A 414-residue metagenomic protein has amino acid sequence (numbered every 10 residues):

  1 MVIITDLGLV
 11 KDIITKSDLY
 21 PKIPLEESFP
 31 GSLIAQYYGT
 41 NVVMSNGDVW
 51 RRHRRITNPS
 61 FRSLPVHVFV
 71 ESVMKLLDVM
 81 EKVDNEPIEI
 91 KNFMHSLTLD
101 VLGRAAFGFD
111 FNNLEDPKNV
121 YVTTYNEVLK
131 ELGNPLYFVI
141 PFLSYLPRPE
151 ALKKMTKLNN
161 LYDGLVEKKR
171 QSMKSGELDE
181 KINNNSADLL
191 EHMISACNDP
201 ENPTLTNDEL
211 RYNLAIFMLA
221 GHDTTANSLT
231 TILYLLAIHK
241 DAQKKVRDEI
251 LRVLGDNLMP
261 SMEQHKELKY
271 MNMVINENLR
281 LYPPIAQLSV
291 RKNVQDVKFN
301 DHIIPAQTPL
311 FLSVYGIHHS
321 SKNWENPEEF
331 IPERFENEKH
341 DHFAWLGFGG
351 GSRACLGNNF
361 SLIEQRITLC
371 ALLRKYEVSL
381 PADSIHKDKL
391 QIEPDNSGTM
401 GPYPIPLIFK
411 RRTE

Functional and structural regions predicted by a protein language model:
M1-K11, G39-T40, I88-N113, Y162-E167 (+2 more regions): Hydrophobic mid-domain F-helix/FG-region of cytochrome P450s
M1-V2, L64-E71, E81-R104, N112-Y121 (+8 more regions): Cytochrome P450
M1-V68, E89-G103, D116-L143, E333 (+1 more regions): Cytochrome P450 substrate-recognition site 1
Y38-G39, A215, A220, Q287 (+3 more regions): Cytochrome P450 heme-thiolate "Cys pocket" and heme-binding signature region
R62, N85, K154-L229, N257 (+2 more regions): Conserved cytochrome P450 catalytic core segment spanning the I/J/K helices
N160, G164, P260-N300, Y403-P404: Conserved cytochrome P450 K-helix E-x-x-R motif and the immediately C-terminal K′/meander segment
K240-A242, F360-G398: Cytochrome P450 heme-binding "Cys pocket" and the immediately downstream C-terminal segment
D296, L312-E338: Conserved cytochrome P450 K-helix/beta-meander segment immediately N-terminal to the heme-binding cysteine loop
